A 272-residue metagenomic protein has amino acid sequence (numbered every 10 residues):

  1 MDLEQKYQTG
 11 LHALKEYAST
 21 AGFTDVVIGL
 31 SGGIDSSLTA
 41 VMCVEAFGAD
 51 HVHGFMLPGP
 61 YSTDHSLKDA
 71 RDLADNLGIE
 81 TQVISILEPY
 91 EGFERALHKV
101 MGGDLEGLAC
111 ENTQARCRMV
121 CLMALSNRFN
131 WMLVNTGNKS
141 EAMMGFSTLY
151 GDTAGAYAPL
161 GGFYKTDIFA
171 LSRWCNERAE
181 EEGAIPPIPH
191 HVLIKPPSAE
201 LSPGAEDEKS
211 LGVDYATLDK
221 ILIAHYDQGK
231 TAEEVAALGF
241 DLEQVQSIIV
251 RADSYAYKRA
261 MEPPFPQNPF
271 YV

Functional and structural regions predicted by a protein language model:
M1-S31, S36-V272: ATP/NTP-dependent adenylation/nucleotidyl-transfer catalytic domains that generate, transfer, or process NMP-activated
